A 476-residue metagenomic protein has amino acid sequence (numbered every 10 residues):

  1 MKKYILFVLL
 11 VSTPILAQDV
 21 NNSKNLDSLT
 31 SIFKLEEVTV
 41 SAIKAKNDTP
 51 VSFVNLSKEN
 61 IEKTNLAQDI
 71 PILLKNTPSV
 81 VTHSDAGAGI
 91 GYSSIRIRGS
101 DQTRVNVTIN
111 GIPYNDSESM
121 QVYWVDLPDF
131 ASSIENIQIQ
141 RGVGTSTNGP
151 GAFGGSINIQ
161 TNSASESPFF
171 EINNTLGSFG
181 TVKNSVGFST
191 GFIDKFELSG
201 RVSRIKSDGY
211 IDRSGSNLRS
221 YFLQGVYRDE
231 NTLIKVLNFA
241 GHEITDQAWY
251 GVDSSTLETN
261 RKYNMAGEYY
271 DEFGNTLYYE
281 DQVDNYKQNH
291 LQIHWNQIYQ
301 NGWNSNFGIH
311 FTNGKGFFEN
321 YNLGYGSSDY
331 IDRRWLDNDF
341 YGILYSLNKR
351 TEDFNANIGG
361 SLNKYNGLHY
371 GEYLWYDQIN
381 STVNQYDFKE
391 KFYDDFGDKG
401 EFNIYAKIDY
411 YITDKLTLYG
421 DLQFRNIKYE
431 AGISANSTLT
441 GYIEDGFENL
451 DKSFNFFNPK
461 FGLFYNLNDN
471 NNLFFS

Functional and structural regions predicted by a protein language model:
D19-K63, Q102: Short, acidic, small-residue-rich periplasmic hinge/interaction motif at the N-terminus of Gram-negative outer-membrane
E36, S93, G155, P168-F170 (+6 more regions): Hydrophobic, lipid-facing positions within transmembrane beta-strands of outer-membrane proteins
P71-P113, E135: Extracytoplasmic beta-strand/coil segments of soluble accessory domains associated with Gram-negative outer-membrane
P113-R141, T256: Short acidic/polar hinge/loop motifs at secondary-structure boundaries that mediate gating or recognition
P128-E171: A beta-strand signature from Gram-negative outer-membrane beta-barrel systems, especially the internal plug domain
L176-K206, I211-A248, Y286, L291-N301: Transmembrane beta-barrel wall of Gram-negative outer-membrane proteins
S207, L233-H290, G314-Y321, D332-L336: Flexible loop and strand-edge segments within Gram-negative outer membrane beta-barrel domains
L233-K235, N285-N436, F464-N466, N470-S476: Face-selective signature of the C-terminal outer-membrane beta-barrel domain
